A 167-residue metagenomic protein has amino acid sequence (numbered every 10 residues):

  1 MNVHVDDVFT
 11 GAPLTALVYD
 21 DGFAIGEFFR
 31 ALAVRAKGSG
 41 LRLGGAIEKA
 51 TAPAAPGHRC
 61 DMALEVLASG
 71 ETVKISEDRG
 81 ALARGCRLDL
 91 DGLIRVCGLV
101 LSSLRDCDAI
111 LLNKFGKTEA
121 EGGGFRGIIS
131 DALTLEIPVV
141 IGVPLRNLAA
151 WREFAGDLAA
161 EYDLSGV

Functional and structural regions predicted by a protein language model:
M1-L43: Glycine-rich P-loop/Walker A and Walker A-like loops and their local beta1-loop-alpha1 context in P-loop NTPases
R30-G80: N-terminal phosphate/diphosphate-binding loop that engages ATP/GTP or pyrophosphate donors across diverse enzyme folds
L64-R105: Helix-adjacent hinge/juxtasegments
L101, R105, L133-P138: Long, contiguous binding/interaction regions
D106-I110: Short acidic/histidine-rich motifs immediately flanking catalytic phosphotransfer sites in two-component signaling
L112, I137-L145: Structural recognition of the conserved hydrophobic beta-strand(s) that form the central parallel beta-sheet of P-loop
G123-I129: Charged helix-capping and loop-helix junction motifs
L145-A160: Glycine-rich, charge-decorated loop segments at or immediately adjacent to ligand/cofactor-binding or catalytic sites
